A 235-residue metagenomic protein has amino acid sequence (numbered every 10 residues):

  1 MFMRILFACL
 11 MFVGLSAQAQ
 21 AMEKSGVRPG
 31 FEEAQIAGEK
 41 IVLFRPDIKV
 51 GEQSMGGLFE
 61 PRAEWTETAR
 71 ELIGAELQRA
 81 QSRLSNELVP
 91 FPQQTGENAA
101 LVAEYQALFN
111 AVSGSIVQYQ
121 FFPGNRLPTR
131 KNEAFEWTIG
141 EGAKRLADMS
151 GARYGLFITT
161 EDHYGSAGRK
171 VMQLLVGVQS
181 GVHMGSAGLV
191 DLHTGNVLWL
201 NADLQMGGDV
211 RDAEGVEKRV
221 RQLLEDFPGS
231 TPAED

Functional and structural regions predicted by a protein language model:
R4-S16: Bacterial N-terminal signal peptides
Q20-Q53, I73, R130, A134 (+2 more regions): C-terminal/domain-edge helix-coil "capping" segments
G56-F157, E161, L200: N-terminal segment of the mature soluble domain
